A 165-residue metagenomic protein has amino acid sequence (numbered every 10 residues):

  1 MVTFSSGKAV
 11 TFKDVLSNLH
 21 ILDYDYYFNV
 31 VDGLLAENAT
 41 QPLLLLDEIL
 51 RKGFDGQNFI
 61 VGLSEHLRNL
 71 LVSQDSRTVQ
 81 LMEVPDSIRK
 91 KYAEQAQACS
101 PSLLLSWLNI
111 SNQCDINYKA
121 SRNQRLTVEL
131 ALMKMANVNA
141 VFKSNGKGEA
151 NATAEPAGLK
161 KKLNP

Functional and structural regions predicted by a protein language model:
M1-G158: Extended, largely alpha-helical regulatory/partner-binding modules appended to the mid-to-C-terminal parts
A157-P165: Long, low-complexity intrinsically disordered regions
